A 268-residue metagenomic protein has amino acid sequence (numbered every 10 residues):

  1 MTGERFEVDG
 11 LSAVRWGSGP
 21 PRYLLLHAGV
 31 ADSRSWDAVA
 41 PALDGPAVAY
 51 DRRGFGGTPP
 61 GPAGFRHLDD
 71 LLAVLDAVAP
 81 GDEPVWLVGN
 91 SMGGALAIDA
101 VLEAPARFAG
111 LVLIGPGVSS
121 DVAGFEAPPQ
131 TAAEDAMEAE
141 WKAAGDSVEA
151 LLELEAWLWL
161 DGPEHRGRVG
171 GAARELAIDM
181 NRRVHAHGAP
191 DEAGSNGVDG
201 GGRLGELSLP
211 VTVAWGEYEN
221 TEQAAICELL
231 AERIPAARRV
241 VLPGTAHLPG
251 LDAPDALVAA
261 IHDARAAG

Functional and structural regions predicted by a protein language model:
M1-Y23, D44-G45, A156, D191 (+1 more regions): Alpha/beta-hydrolase fold catalytic core
L11-P60: Conserved HGGG/HGGXW glycine-rich cap/lid loop of the alpha/beta-hydrolase fold
H27-G29, G89-G94: Conserved alpha/beta-hydrolase "nucleophile elbow" surrounding the catalytic nucleophile
D37-P41, V48-V88, M92, A259: Active-site loop/oxyanion-hole signature of alpha/beta-hydrolase fold enzymes
L102, A109-G145: Flexible "cap/lid" loop of the alpha/beta hydrolase fold
A144-V198: Conserved alpha/beta-hydrolase catalytic His-Asp/Glu region
I178-E232, V241: Conserved serine/cysteine hydrolase catalytic core
L242-P254, V258: Catalytic histidine-centered segment of alpha/beta-hydrolase-like enzymes
